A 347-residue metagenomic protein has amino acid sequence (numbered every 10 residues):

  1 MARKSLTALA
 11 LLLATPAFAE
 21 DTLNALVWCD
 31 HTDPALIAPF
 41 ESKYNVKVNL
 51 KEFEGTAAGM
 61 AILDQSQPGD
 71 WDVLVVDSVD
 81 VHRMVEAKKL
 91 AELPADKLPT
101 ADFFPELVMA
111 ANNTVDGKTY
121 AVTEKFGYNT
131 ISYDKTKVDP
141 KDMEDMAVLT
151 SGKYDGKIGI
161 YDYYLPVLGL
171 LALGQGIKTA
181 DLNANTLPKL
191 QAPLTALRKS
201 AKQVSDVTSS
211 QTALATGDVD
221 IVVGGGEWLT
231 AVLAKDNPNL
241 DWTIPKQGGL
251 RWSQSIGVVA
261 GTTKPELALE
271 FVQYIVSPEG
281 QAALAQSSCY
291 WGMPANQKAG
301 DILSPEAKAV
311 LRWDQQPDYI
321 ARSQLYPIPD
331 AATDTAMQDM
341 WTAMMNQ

Functional and structural regions predicted by a protein language model:
E20-R83: Early extracytoplasmic/lumenal segment of secretory-pathway proteins
W71, V75-K202, T208-A215: Extracytoplasmic ligand-binding site segments that recognize negatively charged/polar headgroups
D80-R83, A215, I221-N239: A ligand-binding cleft/hinge motif common to bilobed small-molecule-binding domains
M84-E92, V115-K118, V232-I244, E306-V310: Ligand-binding "clamshell"
T130-K137, A172-G176, S253-K264, A283-L284: A bilobed periplasmic-binding-protein/Venus flytrap-type ligand-binding module shared by bacterial periplasmic
L187-L197, D236-A260: Periplasmic-binding protein-like
V259-Y319: Mature extracytoplasmic/periplasmic domains
P317-Q347: Conserved C-terminal helix/tail region of periplasmic/extracytoplasmic solute-binding proteins
